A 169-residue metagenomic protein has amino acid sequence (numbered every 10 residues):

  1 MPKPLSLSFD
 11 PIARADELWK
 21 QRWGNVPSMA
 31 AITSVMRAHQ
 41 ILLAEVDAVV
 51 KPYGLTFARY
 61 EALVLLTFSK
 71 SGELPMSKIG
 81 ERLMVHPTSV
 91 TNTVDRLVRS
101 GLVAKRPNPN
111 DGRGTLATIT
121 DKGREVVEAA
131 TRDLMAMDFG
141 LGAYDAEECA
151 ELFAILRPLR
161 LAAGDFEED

Functional and structural regions predicted by a protein language model:
M1-Y53: N-terminal leader segment of winged-helix/HTH proteins
V26, M36, Q40, A44-H86: N-terminal helix-turn-helix DNA-binding core of bacterial DNA-binding proteins
A30, S34, E61-L65, E125 (+1 more regions): Pre-recognition alpha-helix immediately N-terminal to the DNA-recognition helix within helix-turn-helix or winged-helix
L42, L83, V126-G142, L159-F166: Alpha-helical linker/hinge and terminal dimerization helices associated with HTH transcriptional regulators
S89: Residues in the helix-turn-helix
V94-A154: Charged, amphipathic alpha-helical coiled-coil/dimerization segments
E147-D169: Exposed, interaction-prone assembly regions rather than primary DNA-binding/catalytic cores
